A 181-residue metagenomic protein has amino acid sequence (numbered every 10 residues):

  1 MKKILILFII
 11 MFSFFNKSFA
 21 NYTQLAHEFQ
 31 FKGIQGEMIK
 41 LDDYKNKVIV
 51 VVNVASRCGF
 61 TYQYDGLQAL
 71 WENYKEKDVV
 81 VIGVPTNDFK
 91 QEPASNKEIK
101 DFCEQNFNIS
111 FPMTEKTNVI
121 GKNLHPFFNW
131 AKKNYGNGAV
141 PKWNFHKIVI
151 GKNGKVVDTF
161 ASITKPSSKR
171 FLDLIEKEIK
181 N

Functional and structural regions predicted by a protein language model:
I4-S13: Sec-dependent N-terminal signal peptides
F19-D42: N-terminal "domain-start" segment that seeds a small globular fold
G33, N46, N53-R57: Amphipathic alpha-helical repeat scaffolds
F60-L124: Structural microenvironment flanking redox-active thiols in thiol-disulfide oxidoreductases
P126-N129, K133-N181: Thiol-/selenol-based redox modules, centered on thioredoxin-like and closely related oxidoreductase domains
